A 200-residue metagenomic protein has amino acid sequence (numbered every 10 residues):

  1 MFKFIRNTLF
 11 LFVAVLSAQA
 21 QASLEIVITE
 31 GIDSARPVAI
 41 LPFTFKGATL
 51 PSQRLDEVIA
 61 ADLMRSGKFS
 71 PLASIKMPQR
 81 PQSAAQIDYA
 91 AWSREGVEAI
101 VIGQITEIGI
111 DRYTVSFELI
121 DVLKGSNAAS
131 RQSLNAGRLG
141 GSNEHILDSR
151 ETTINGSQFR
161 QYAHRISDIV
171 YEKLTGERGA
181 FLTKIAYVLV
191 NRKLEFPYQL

Functional and structural regions predicted by a protein language model:
M1-N7: Positively charged n-region of N-terminal signal peptides that target proteins for export
N7-S17: Bacterial N-terminal signal peptides
A18-E25: Boundary at the C-terminal end of the N-terminal hydrophobic targeting segment
L24, S83-I169: Amphipathic beta-strand/beta-sheet edge segments enriched in Tyr/Trp
V27-A90, V101-E107: Short beta-strand->alpha-helix linker/helix-N-cap micro-motif that forms a surface specificity/interaction loop
I102, I185-V190: Residue position within the beta-strands of beta-propeller blades
I110-T114, K193-L200: Structural motif
H164-L182: Structural signature of eukaryotic scaffold interfaces centered on beta-propeller domains
